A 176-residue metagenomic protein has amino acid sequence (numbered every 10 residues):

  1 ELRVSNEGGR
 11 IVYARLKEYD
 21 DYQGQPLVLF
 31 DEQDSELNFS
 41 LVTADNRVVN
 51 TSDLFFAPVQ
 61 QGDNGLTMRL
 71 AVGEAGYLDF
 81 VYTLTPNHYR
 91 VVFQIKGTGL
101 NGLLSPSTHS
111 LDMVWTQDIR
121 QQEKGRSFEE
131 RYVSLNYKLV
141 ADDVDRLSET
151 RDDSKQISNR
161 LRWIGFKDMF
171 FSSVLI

Functional and structural regions predicted by a protein language model:
E1-I176: Soluble non-transmembrane domains of integral membrane proteins
